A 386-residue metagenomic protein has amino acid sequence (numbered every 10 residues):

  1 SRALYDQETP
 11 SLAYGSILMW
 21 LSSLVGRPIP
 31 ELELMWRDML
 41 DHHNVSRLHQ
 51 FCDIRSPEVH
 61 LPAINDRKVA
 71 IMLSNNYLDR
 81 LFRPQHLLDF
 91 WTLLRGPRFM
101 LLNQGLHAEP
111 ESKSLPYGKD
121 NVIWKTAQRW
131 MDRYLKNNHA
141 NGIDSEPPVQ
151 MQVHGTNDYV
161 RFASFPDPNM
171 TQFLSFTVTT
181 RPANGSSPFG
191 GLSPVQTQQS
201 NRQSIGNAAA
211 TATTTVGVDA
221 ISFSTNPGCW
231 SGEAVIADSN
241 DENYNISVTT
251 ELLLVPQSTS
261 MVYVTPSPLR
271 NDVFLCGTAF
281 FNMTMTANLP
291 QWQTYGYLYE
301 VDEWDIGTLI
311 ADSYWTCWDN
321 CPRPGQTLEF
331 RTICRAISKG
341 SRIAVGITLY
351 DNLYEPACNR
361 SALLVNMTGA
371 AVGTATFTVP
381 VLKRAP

Functional and structural regions predicted by a protein language model:
S1-D66, N138-G142, A183: Accessory cap/linker subdomain of secreted extracellular hydrolases
R67, L73-N75: Short beta-strand/loop motif that positions the catalytic acidic residue of the alpha/beta-hydrolase fold
Y77-D79, G105: Acidic beta-to-alpha connecting loop that harbors the catalytic carboxylate
R80-H86: Conserved alpha/beta-hydrolase "acid-adjacent" motif
L94-E109: Catalytic histidine neighborhood in serine/cysteine hydrolases with alpha/beta-hydrolase-type architecture
L106-D120: Catalytic histidine-centered segment of alpha/beta-hydrolase-like enzymes
D120-P148: Catalytic active-site module of serine/aspartate enzymes centered on a nucleophile-bearing elbow/loop
N138-P386: Glycine/threonine-rich phosphate-binding loop and adjacent beta-strand/alpha-helix elements that clamp
